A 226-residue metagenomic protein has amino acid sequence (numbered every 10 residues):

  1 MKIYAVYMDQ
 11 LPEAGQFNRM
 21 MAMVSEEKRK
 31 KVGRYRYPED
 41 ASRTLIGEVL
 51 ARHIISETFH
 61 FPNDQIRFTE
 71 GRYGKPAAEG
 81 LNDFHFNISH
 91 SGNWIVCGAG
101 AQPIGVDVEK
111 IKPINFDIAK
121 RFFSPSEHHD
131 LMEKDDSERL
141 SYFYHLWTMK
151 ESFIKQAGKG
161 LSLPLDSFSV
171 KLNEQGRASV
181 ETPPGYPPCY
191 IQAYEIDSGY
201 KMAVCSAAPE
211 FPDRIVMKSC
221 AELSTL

Functional and structural regions predicted by a protein language model:
M1-L226: Core catalytic alpha/beta fold that binds nucleotide/phospho-ligands
